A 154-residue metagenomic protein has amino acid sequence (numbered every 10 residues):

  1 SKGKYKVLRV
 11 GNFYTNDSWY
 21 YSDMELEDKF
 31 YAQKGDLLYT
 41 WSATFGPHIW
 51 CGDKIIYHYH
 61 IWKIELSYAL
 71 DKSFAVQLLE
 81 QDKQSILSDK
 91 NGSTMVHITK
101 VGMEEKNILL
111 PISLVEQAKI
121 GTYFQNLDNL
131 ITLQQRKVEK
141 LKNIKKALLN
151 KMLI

Functional and structural regions predicted by a protein language model:
S1-I154: Feature detects amphipathic, helix-rich regulatory segments
